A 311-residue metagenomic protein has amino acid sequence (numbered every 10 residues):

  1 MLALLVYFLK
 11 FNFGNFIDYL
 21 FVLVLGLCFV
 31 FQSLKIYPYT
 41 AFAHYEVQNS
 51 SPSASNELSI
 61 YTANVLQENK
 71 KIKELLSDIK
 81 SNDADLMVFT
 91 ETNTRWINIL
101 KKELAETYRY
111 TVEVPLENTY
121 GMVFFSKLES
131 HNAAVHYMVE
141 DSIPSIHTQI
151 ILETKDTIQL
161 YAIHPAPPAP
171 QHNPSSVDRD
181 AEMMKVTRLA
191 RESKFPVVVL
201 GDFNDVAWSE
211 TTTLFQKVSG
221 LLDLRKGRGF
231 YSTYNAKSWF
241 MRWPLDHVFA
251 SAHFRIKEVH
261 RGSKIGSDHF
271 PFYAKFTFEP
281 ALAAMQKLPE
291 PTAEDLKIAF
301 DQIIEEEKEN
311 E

Functional and structural regions predicted by a protein language model:
M1-F11: Membrane-embedded alpha-helical segments of integral membrane proteins
L9-S81: N-terminal signal-anchor transmembrane helix
N56, I60, L66-S81, V88-K308: Soluble catalytic domains of enzymes that build or remodel membrane lipids, polysaccharides, and related
